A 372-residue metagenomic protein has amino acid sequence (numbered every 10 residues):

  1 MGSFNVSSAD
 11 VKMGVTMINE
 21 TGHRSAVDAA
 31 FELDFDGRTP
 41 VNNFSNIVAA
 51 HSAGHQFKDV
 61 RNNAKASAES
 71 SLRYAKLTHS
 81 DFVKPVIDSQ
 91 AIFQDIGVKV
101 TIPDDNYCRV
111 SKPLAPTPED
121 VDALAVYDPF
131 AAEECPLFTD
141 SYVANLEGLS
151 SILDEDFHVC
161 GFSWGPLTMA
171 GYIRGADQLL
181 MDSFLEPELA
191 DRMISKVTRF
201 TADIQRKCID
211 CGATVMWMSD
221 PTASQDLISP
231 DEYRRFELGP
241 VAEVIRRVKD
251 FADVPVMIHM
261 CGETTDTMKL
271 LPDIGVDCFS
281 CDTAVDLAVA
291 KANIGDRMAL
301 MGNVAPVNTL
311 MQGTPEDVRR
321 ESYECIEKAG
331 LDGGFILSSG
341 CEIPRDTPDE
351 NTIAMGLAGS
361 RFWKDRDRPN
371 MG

Functional and structural regions predicted by a protein language model:
G2-A49, H55-V60, S70, D81 (+3 more regions): Active-site loop segments of alpha/beta catalytic cores
N46-A50, S89-I92: Short active-site-proximal "capping" loops at secondary-structure junctions
A64: Acidic, contiguous internal or C-terminal segments within carbohydrate-active enzymes that form a structured patch used
S71-K99: Glycine-rich, N-terminal phosphate-binding loop and its surrounding beta-alpha-beta segment
V86-D88, G97, K112, T117 (+1 more regions): Residue-level detector of functionally special positions within alpha-helical transmembrane segments of multi-pass
